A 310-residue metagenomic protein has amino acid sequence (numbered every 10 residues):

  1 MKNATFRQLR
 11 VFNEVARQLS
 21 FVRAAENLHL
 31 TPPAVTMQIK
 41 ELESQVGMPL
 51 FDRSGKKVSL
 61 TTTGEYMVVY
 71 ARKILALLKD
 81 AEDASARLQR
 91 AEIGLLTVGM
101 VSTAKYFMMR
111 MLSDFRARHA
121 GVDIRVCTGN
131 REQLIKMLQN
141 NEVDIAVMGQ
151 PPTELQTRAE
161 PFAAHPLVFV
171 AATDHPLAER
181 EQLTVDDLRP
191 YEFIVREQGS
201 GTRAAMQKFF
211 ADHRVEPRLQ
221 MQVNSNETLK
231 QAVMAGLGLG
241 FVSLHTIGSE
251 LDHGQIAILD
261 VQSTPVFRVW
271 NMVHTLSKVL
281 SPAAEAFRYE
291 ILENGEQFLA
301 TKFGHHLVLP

Functional and structural regions predicted by a protein language model:
M1-N3, V69, K208, L244-H253 (+1 more regions): C-terminal effector-binding regulatory domain of bacterial HTH transcription factors
N3, L88, R110-D114, E132-A171 (+3 more regions): Short beta-strand-centered segments that line the small-molecule binding cleft or hinge of alpha/beta clamshell
N13-L30: Short helix-boundary/capping micro-motifs
F21, E43-L60: A short LG(V/I)-centered, amphipathic sequence patch enriched for acidic residue(s) preceding the LG motif
P32-P33, D83, Q89-H119, D123-C127 (+2 more regions): N-terminal winged-helix
Q45-V46, M67-Q89: Alpha-helical linker/hinge and terminal dimerization helices associated with HTH transcriptional regulators
N130-I135, Q139-V143, M148-G149, A204-L259: Hydrophobic hinge/microswitch elements
E154-P161, H165, R180-E181, E227-S277 (+1 more regions): Beta-alpha-beta core module
